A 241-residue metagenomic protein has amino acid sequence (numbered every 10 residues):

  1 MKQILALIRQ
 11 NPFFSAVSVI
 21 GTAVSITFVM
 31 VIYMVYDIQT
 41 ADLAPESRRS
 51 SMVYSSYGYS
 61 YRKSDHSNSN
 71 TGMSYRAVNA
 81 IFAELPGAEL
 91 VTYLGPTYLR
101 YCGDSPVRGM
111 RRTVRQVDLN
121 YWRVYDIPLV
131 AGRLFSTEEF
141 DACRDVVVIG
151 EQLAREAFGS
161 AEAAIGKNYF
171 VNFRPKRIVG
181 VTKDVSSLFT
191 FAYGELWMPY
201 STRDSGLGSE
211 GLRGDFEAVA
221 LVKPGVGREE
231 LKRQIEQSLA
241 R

Functional and structural regions predicted by a protein language model:
M1-R9, A77-I81: A short amphipathic helical element positioned immediately N-terminal to and/or at the very start of a transmembrane
Q3, Q10, V17, M110 (+2 more regions): Alpha-helical hydrophobic/aromatic positions enriched in membrane-embedded helices and signal peptides
Q3, T27, V31, E217 (+1 more regions): Amphipathic alpha-helical recognition patches that constitute DNA-binding helices
R9-Q10, L221: Alpha-solenoid HEAT/Armadillo repeat architecture
N11-Q39: Short, strongly hydrophobic transmembrane alpha-helices
Y33-A157, A163, V171-K176, R233: Structured, solvent-exposed hinge/loop segments at the ends of secondary-structure elements
D118-F135, D145-R241: Mid-to-C-terminal secondary-structure elements that act as membrane-proximal/extracytoplasmic interface segments
